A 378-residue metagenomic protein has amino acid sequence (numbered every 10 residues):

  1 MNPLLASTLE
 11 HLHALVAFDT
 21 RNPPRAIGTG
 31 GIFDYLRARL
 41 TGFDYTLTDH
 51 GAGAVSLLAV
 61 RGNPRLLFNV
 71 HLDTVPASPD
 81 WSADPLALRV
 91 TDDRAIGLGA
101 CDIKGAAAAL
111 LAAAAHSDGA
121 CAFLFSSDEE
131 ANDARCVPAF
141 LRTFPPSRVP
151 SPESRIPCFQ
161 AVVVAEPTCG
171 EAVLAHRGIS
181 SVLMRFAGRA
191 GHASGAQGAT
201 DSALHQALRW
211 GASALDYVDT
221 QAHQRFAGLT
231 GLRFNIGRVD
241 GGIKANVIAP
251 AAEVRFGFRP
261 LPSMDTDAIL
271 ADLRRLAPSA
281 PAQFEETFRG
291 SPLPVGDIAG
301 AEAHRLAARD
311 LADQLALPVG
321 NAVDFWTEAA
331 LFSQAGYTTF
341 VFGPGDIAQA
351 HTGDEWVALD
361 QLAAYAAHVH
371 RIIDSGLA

Functional and structural regions predicted by a protein language model:
M1-S78, A251-R255, I269-R275, Q361: N-terminal helical capping/dimerization or prosegment-like subdomains of hydrolases acting on amide or phosphate bonds
T41-D44, V60-L66, A114-C121, L276-A282 (+2 more regions): Short glycine/proline-enriched coil/turn segments at helix->beta-strand junctions
D49, P76, P167, S181-A378: Metal-dependent amide/peptide-bond hydrolase catalytic core, centered on the "pita-bread" metallohydrolase fold
L67-F125, N132: Active-site metal-coordination/substrate-binding segment of hydrolases, especially metallo-dependent peptidases
N69-H71, L124-S126, V163-E166, R185-A187 (+1 more regions): Short beta-strand segments
V75-T91, F159, L174-F186: Acidic-glycine-rich active-site phosphate/pyrophosphate-binding loop
I103-S181, F226: Acidic/histidine-rich catalytic neighborhood of metal-dependent amide-processing enzymes
